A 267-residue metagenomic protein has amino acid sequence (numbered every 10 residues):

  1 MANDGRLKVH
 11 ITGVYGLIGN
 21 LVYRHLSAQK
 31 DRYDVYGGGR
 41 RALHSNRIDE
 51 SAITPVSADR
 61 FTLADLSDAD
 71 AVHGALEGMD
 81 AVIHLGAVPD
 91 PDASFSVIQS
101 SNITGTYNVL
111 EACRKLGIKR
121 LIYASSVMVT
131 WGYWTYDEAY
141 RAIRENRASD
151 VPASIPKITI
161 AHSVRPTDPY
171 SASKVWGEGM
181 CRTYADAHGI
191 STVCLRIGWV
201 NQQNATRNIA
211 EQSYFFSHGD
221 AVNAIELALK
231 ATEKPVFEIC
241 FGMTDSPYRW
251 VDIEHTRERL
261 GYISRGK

Functional and structural regions predicted by a protein language model:
R6-D31: N-terminal Rossmann NAD(P)H-binding glycine-rich loop of SDR-like oxidoreductase domains
D31-S45: Conserved glycine-rich Rossmann-like NAD(P)H-binding loop of the short-chain dehydrogenase/reductase
A58-S101: NAD(P)H-binding glycine-rich loop region in Rossmannoid oxidoreductase-like domains and their noncatalytic homologs
S67, V97-N108, L116, A172-V175 (+1 more regions): Glycine-rich NAD(P)-binding loop of the Rossmann-fold in SDR/ketoreductase-type enzymes
N108-V164: Conserved Rossmann-fold NAD(P)-dependent oxidoreductase catalytic core, especially the SDR/UDP-sugar
S125, D168, E178-Q203: Conserved beta-loop-beta element that borders a ligand/cofactor-binding pocket
A172, W176, C194, I209-A228: Substrate-positioning beta->alpha
F237-I263: Conserved C-terminal active-site "lid" loop/helix of NAD(P)H-dependent oxidoreductases that clamps the redox cofactor
